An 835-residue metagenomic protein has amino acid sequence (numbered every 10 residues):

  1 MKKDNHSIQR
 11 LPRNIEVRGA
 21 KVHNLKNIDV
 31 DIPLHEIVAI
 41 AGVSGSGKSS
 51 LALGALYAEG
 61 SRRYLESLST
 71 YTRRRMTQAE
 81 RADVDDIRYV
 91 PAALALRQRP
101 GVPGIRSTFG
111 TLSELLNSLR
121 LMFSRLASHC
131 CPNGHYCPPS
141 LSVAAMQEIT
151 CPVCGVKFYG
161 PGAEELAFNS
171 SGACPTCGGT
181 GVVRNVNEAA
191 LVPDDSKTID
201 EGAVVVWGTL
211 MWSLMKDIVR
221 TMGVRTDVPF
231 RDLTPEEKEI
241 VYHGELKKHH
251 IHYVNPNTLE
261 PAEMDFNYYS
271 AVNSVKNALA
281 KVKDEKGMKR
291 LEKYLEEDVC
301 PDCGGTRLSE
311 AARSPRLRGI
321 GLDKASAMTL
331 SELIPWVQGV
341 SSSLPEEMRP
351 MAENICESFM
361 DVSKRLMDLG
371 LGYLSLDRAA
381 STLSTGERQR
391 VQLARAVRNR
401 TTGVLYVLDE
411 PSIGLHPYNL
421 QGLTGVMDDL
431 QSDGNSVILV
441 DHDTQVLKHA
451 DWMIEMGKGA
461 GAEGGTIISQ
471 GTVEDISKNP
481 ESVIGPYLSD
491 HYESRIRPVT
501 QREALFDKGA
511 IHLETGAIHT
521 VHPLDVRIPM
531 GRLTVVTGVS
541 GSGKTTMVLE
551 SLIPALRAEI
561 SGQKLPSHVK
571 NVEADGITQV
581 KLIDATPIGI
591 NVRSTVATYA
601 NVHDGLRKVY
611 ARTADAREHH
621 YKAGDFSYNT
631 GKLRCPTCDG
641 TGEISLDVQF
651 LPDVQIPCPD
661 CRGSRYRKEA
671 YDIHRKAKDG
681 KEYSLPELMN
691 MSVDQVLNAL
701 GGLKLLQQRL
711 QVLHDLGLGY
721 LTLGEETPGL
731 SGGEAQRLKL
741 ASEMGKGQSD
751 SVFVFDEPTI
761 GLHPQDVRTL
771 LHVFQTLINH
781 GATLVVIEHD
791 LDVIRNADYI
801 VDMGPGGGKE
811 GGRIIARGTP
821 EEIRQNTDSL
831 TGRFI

Functional and structural regions predicted by a protein language model:
M1-I835: Conserved phosphate-binding elements of NTP-dependent enzyme cores
